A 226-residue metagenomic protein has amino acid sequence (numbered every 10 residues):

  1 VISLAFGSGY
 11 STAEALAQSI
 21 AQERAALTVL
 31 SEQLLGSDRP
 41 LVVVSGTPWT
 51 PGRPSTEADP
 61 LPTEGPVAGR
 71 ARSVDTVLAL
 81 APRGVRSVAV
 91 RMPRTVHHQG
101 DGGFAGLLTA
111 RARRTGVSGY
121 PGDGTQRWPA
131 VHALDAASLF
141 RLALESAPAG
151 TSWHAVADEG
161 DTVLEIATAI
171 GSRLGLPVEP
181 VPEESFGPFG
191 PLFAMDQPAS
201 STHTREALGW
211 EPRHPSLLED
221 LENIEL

Functional and structural regions predicted by a protein language model:
V1-S3, V42: N-terminal Rossmann-like NAD(P) cofactor-binding module of classical short-chain dehydrogenase/reductase
T12-V67: Conserved Rossmann-fold NAD(P)-dependent oxidoreductase catalytic core, especially the SDR/UDP-sugar
A71, H97-L107, T115, L142-W153: Glycine/proline-rich active-site loop of Rossmann-fold NAD(P)-dependent oxidoreductases
D75-Q99: Conserved beta-loop-beta element that borders a ligand/cofactor-binding pocket
A110-V131: A conserved pocket-lining segment of Rossmann-fold NAD(P)-dependent short-chain dehydrogenase/reductase
S118, A137-F189: Mid/C-terminal beta-alpha module of Rossmann-like enzyme folds, strongest in SDR-family dehydrogenases/epimerases
L164, F186-E211: Conserved C-terminal active-site "lid" loop/helix of NAD(P)H-dependent oxidoreductases that clamps the redox cofactor
P215-L226: Amphipathic terminal alpha-helices
